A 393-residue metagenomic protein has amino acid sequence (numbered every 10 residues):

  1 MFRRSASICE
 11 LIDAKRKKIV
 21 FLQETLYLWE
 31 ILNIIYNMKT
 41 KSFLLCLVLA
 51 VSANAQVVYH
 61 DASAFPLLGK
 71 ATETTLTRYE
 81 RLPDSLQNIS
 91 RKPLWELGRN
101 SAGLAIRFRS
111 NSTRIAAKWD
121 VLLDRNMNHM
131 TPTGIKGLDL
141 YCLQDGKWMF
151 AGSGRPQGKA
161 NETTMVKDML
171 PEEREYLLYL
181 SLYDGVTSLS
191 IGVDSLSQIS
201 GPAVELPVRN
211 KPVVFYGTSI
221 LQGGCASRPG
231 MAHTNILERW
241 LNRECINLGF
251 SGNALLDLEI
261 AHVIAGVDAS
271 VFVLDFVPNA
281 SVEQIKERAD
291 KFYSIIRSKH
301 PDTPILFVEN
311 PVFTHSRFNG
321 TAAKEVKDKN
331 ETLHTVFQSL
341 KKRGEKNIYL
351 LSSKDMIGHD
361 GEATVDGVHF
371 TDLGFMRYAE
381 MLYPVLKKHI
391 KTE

Functional and structural regions predicted by a protein language model:
M1, I19-N37, N54-P212, I390-K391: N-terminal secretory targeting modules
K41-V51: Sec-dependent N-terminal signal peptides
M127-M130, G223-M231, A323-K327: Glycine- and acidic-residue-enriched helix-capping/strand-helix junction motifs
N210-T234: Catalytic nucleophile-elbow at a beta strand-turn-alpha helix junction centered on a G-D-S/GDSL motif, marking
C225, L237, A254-K291, I295-K299 (+1 more regions): Oxyanion-hole/transition-state-stabilizing segment in secreted/luminal serine hydrolases and related acyltransferases
T234-I246, Q338: Short helix-loop-beta junction
F313-E393: Catalytic His-Asp segment of secreted/periplasmic serine-dependent ester chemistry enzymes
